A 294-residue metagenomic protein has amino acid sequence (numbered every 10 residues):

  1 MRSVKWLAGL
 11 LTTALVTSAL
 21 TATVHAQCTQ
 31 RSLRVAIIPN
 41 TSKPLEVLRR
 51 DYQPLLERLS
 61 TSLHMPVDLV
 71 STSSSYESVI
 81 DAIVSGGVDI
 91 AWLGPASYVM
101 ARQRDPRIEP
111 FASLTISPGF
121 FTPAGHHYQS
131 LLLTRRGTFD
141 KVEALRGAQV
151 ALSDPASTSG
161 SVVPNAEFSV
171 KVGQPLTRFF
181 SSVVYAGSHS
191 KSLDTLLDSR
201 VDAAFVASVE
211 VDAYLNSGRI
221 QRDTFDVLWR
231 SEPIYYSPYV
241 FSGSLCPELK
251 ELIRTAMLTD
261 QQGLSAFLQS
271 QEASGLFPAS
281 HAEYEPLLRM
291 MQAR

Functional and structural regions predicted by a protein language model:
A8-A19: Bacterial N-terminal signal peptides
A26-R104: Extracytoplasmic small-molecule ligand-binding "clamshell" domains of the periplasmic binding protein/Venus flytrap
R34-S62, A96, P123-L193: Bilobed "Venus flytrap"/periplasmic-binding protein-like clamshell domains and structurally analogous long
I37-T41, S113-Q129, R219-R254, Q269-L288: Periplasmic-binding protein-like
L69-D81, S85, A96, I116-S117 (+2 more regions): Short helix-initiation/N-cap motifs at beta->coil->alpha
I80-A144: Acidic, polar ligand-binding/catalytic clefts
P95-P106, E167-V170, T195-D198, D202-R222: A ligand-binding cleft/hinge motif common to bilobed small-molecule-binding domains
Q149-V163, E167, T255-R294: Ligand-binding clefts/hinges and TM-proximal coupling segments of bilobed small-molecule sensing domains
